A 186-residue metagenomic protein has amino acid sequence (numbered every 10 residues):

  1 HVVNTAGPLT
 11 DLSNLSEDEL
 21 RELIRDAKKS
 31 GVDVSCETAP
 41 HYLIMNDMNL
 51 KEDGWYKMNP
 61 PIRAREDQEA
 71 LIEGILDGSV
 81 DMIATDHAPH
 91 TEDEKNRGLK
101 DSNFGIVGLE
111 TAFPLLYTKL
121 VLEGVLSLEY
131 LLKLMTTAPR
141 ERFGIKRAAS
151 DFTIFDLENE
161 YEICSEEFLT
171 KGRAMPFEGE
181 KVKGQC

Functional and structural regions predicted by a protein language model:
H1-I83: Histidine/acidic residue-rich metal-binding segments in metalloenzymes
T5-L12, W55-Y56, M82, A88-F155: His/Asp/Glu-enriched, well-ordered alpha-helical/loop segment that forms or immediately abuts the divalent-metal
P40, P89, N159: Short, glycine/acidic-enriched loop or turn micro-motifs at the edges of active sites
L43, E92, E162: Conserved protein kinase catalytic core
D47, A84, N159-I163: Proline-centered turn/helix-capping motifs that create local helix->coil transitions or kinks
K57-D67, N103-G108, M175-G184: A short acidic, glycine-rich active-site loop that binds or catalyzes chemistry on phosphate/adenosine moieties
G98, A149-C186: C-terminal cap of metal-dependent C-N hydrolases
